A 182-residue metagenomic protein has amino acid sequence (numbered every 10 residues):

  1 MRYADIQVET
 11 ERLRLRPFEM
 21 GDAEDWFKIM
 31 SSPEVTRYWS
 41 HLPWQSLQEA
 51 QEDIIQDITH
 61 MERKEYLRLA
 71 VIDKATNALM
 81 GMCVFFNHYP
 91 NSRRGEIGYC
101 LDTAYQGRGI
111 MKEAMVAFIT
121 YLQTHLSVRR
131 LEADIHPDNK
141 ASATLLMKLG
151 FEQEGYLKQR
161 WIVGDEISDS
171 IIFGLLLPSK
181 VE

Functional and structural regions predicted by a protein language model:
M1-P33, R37, I72-E182: Acyl-donor (CoA/ACP) binding surface of acyl/acetyltransferases
E34-Q56, L67: Conserved GNAT-fold acetyl-CoA-binding loop/helix
S46-Q48, M61, K180: A short hydrophobic/aromatic micro-motif that marks alpha-helical segments and, especially, helix-coil
Q56-H60, Y121: A generic secondary-structure signal
T59-K64, F151: Short loop/turn motifs at secondary-structure junctions and domain boundaries
